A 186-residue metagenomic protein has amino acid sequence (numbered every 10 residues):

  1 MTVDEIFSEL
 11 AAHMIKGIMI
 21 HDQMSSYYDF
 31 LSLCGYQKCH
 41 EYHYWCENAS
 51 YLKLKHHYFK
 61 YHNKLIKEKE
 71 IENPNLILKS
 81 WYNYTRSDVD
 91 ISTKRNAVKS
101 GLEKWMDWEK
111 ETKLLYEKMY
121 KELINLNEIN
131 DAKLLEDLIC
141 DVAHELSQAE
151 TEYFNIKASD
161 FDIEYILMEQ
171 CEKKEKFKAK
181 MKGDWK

Functional and structural regions predicted by a protein language model:
M1-K186: Iron-associated oxidoreductase/ferritin-like identity signal
